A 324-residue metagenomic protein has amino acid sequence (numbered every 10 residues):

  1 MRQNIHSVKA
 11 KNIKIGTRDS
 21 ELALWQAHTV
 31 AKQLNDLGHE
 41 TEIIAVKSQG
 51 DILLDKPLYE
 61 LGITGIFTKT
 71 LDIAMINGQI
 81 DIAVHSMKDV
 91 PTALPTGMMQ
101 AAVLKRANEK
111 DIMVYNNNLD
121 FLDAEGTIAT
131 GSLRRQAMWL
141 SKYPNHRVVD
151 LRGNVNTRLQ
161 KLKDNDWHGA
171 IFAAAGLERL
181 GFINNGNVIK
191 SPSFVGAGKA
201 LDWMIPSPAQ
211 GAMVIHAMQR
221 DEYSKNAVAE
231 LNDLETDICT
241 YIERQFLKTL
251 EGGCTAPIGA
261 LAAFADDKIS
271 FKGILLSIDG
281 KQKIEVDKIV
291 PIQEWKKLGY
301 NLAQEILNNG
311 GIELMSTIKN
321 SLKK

Functional and structural regions predicted by a protein language model:
R2-L54, E60, Q136, Y143-K324: Small-molecule-sensing regulatory modules
D55-I82: Short, structured active-site "lid" loops
T64, D81-S86, H168-A173: Paired acidic/hydrophobic, glycine-rich loop segments that form the ligand-binding mouth/hinge of periplasmic-binding
G78, A124, N165: Structured loop/turn residues at beta-strand edges in well-structured enzyme cores
M87-K88, T96-V149, G198: A conserved helix-loop-strand patch within extracytoplasmic ligand-binding domains of the periplasmic binding
M87-V90, A175-L177: Short glycine-rich anion-binding loops that position phosphate/pyrophosphate groups of nucleotides and phosphorylated
